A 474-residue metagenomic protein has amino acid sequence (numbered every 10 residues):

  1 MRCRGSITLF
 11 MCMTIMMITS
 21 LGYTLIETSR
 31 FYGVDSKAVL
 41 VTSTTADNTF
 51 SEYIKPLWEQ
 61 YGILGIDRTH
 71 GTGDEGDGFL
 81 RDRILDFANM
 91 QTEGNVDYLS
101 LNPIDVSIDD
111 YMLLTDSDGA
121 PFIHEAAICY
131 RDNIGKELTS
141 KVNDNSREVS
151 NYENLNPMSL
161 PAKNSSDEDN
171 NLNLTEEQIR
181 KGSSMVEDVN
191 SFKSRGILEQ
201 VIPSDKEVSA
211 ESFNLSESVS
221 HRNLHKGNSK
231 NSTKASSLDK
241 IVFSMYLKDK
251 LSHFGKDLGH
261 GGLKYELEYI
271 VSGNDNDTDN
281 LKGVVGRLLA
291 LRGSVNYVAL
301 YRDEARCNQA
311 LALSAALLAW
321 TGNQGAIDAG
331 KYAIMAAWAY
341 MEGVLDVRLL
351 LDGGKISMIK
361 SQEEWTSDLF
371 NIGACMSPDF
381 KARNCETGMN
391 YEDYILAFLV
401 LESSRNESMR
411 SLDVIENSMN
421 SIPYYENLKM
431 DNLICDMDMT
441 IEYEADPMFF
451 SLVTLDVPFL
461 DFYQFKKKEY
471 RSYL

Functional and structural regions predicted by a protein language model:
M1-G76: Alpha-helical assembly-interface signal, strongest on the long, hydrophobic N-terminal helix that forms
I63-L474: Long, compositionally biased low-complexity segments
